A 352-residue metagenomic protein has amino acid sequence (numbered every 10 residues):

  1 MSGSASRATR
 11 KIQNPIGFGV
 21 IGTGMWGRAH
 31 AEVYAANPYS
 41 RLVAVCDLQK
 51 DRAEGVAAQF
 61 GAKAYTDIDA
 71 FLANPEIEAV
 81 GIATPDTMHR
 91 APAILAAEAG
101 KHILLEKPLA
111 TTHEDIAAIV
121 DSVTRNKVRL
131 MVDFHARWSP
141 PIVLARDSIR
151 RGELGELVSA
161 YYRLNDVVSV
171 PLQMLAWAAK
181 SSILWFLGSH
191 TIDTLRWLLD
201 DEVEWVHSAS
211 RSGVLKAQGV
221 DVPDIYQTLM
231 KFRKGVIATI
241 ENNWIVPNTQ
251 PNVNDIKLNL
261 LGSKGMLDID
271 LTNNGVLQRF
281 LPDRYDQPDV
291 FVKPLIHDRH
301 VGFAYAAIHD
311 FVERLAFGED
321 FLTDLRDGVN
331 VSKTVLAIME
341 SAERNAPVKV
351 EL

Functional and structural regions predicted by a protein language model:
M1-Q13, S40, A79-G81, A117 (+1 more regions): C-terminal helix-rich "cap/oligomerization" subdomain common to oxidoreductases
S2-F60: N-terminal Rossmann-like dinucleotide-binding module
S2-G3, I192-N274, Y305-F317: Contiguous beta-strand/loop segments that form the cofactor/metal-binding neighborhood of enzyme cores
H30, F60-S122: Beta-loop-alpha module in the N-terminal Rossmann-like domain of NAD(P)-dependent dehydrogenases, especially those
A44, E78-A79, S159: Short, Asp-centered acidic motifs that coordinate Mg2+ and/or phosphate in catalytic or ligand-binding sites
V128, A136-V220, N345: Predominantly a Rossmann-like dinucleotide-binding segment in NAD(P)-dependent oxidoreductases
I296-I308: Active-site loop of classical SDR/Rossmann-like NAD(P)-dependent oxidoreductases, centered on the catalytic Tyr-X3-Lys
